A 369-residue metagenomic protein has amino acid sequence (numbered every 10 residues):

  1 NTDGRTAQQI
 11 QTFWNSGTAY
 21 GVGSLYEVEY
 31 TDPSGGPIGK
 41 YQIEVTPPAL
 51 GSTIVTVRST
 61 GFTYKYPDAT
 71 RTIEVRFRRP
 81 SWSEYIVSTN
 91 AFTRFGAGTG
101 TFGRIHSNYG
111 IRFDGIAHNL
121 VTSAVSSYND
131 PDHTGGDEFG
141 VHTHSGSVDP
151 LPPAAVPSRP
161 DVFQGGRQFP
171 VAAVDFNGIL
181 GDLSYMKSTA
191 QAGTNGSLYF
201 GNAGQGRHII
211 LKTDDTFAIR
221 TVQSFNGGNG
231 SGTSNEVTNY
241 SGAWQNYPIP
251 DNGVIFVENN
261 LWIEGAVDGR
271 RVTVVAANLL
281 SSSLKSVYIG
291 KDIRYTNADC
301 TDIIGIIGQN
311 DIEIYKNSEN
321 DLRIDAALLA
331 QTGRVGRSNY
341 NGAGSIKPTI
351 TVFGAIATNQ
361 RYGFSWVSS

Functional and structural regions predicted by a protein language model:
T2-L50: Low-complexity, Gly/Pro-rich coil/beta segments used as flexible assembly/activation regions
L25, P33-I38, A49-T53, W82-S286 (+1 more regions): C-terminal globular interaction/adhesion domains in large, modular proteins
T60-Y64: Beta-strand-rich extracellular modules
K65-T70: Short, exposed coil/turn segments at beta-strand boundaries within extracellular/luminal domains
R71-V75: Edge beta-strands of extracellular beta-sandwich domains
R76-P80: Short beta-strand edge segments in extracellular beta-sheet folds
